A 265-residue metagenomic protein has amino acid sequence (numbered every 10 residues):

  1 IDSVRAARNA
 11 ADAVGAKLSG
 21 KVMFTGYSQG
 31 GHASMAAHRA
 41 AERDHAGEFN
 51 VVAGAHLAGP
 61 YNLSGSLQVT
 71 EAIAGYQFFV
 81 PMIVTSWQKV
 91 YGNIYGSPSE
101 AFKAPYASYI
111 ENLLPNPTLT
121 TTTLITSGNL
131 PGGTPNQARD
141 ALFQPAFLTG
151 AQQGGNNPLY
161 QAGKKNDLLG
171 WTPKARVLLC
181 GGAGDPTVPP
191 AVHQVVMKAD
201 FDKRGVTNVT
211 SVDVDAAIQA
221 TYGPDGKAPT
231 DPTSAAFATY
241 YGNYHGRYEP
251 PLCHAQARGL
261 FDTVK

Functional and structural regions predicted by a protein language model:
R5-Q77: Primarily recognizes the serine-hydrolase "nucleophile elbow" in alpha/beta-hydrolase and SGNH/GDSL folds
N9-L18, D44-E48, Q152, L159-K174 (+1 more regions): Surface-exposed acidic, glycine-flexible loop patches that form ligand/cofactor-binding and adhesion interfaces
L57-T172, A191: Accessory cap/linker subdomain of secreted extracellular hydrolases
G65-V69, P189-H193, S211, G223-P224: Short, solvent-exposed loop/turn and secondary-structure capping segments
Y160-A162, K203-K265: C-terminal catalytic histidine-bearing segment of alpha/beta-hydrolase fold enzymes
P173, L178-D185: Short beta-strand/loop motif that positions the catalytic acidic residue of the alpha/beta-hydrolase fold
A183-P186, D215-A217: Acidic beta-to-alpha connecting loop that harbors the catalytic carboxylate
V192-T207: Conserved loop-alpha-helix segment in the C-terminal half of the alpha/beta-hydrolase fold that carries the catalytic
